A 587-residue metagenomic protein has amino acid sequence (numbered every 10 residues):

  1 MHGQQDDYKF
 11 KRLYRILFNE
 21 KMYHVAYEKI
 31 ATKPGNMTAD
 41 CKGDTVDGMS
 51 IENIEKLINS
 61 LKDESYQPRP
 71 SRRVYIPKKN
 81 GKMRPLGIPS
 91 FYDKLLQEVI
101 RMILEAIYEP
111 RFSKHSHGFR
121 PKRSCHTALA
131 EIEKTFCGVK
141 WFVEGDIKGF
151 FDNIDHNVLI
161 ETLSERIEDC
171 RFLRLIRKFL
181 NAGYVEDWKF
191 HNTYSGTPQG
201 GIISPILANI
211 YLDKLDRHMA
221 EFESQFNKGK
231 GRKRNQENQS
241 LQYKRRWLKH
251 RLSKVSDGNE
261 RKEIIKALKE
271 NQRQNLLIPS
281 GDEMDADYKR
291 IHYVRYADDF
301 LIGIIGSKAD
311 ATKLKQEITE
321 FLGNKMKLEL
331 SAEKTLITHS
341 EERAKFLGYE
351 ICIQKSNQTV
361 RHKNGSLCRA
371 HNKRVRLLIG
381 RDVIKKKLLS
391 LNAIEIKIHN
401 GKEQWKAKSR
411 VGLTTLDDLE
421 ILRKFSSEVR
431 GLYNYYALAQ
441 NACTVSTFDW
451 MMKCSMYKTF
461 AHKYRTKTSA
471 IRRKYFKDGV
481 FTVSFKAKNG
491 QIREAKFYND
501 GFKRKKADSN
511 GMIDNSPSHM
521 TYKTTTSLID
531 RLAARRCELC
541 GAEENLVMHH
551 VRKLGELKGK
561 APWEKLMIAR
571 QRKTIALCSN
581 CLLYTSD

Functional and structural regions predicted by a protein language model:
M1-I202, I206: Conserved pre-catalytic core of RNA-dependent polymerases
D6-D7, Y23, N36-A39, Q67 (+13 more regions): Intrinsically disordered or highly flexible coil/loop and linker segments, enriched in small and charged/polar residues
K114-H115, R120, T127-F321, K325-E329 (+1 more regions): Conserved polymerase palm-domain catalytic core
A182-E186, T335-K355: Short, conserved secondary-structure transition motifs
I278-K289, G412-L416, T521-T524, P562-W563: Active-site-adjacent structural elements in folded domains
I305-L314, G323-K325, K345-R535, E543 (+1 more regions): Active-site and adjacent loop segments of nucleotide-processing enzymes that use two-metal-ion phosphate chemistry
E538-T574: Histidine-centered nuclease catalytic patch
Y584-D587: Conserved small/polar residues in nucleotide/adenosyl-binding loops
